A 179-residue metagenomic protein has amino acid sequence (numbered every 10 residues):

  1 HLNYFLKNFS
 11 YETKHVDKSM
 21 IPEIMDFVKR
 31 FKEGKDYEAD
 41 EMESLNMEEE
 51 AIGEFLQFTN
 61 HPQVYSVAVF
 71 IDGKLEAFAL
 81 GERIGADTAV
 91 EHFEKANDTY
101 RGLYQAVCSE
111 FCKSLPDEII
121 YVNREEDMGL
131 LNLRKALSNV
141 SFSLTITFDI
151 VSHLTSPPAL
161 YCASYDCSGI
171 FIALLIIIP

Functional and structural regions predicted by a protein language model:
H1, F27, A51-F55, V107-F111 (+1 more regions): Short, hydrophobic/aromatic alpha-helical segments in well-folded domains
H1-M42: Acyltransferase donor/substrate-recognition loop-hinge adjacent to the catalytic core
V16-E23, M47, H61, T99 (+1 more regions): Short, contiguous, pocket-lining structural segments that sit at or immediately flank catalytic/ligand-binding sites
V28-V90: A mid-sequence, solvent-exposed acidic-amphipathic segment
V64-V151: Aromatic (often tryptophan-rich) hydrophobic motifs at membrane interfaces
S152-P179: Low-acidity, Ser/Thr- and Arg-rich intrinsically disordered low-complexity segments
